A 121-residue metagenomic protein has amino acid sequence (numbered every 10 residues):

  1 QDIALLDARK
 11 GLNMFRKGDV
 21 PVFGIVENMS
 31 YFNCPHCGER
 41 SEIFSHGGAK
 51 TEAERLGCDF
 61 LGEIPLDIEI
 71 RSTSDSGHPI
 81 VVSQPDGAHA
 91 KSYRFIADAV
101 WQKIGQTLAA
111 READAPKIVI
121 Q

Functional and structural regions predicted by a protein language model:
Q1-G24, G62-P65, A88-Q121: P-loop NTP-binding module
Q1-S76: Conserved catalytic-core segment of NTP-binding enzymes
S76-K91: C-terminal boundary of histidine-terminating zinc-finger modules
